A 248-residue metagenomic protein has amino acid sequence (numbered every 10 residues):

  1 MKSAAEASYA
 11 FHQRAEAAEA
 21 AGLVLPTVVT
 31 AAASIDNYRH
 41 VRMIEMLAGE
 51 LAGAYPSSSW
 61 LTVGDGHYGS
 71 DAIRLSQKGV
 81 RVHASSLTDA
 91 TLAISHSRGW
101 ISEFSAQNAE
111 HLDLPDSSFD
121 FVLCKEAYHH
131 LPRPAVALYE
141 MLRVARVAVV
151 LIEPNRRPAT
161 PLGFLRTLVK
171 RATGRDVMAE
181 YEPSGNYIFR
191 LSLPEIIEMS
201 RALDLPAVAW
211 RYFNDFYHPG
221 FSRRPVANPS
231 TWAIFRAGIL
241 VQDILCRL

Functional and structural regions predicted by a protein language model:
M1-Y55: Conserved class I S-adenosyl-L-methionine
S59-H111: Class I SAM-dependent methyltransferase SAM/SAH-binding core
L123: A conserved beta-strand element that flanks and buttresses the S-adenosyl-L-methionine
E126-H130: A short His-aromatic
A135-L151: A short glycine-rich, Lys/Arg-flanked "PGG" loop and its adjoining helix->strand segment in the class I
V147-R175: Conserved class I S-adenosyl-L-methionine
S184-F213: Short alpha-helix
A209-L248: A C-terminal cap/extension of S-adenosyl-L-methionine-dependent methyltransferases that defines the acceptor-substrate
